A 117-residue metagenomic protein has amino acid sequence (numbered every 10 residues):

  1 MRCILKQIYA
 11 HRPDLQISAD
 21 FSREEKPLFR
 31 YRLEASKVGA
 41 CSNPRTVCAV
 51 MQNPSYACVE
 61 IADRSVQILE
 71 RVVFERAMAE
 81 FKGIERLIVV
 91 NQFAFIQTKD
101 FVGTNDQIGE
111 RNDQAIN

Functional and structural regions predicted by a protein language model:
M1-D63: Active-site and ligand/interface coordination hotspots across diverse enzymes and nucleic-acid-associated assemblies
R2-C3, Q97, V102-N117: Glycine/proline-rich loop-helix segments at beta-alpha junctions forming the active-site rim of enzyme cores
E34-S42, R71, V90-F95: N-terminal beta1-alpha1-beta2 submodule of the flavodoxin-like/Rossmannoid cofactor-binding fold
T46, E75-R86: Positively charged, amphipathic N-terminal segments that serve as targeting/anchoring signals
N53, N91, N112-D113: Asparagine-centered polar/low-complexity signal
R64-I68, E110-D113: Charged helix-capping and loop-helix junction motifs
S65-A77: Short catalytic helix/loop segments, enriched in acidic residues and glycine and frequently bearing histidine
F81-V102: Short connector loops at secondary-structure junctions
